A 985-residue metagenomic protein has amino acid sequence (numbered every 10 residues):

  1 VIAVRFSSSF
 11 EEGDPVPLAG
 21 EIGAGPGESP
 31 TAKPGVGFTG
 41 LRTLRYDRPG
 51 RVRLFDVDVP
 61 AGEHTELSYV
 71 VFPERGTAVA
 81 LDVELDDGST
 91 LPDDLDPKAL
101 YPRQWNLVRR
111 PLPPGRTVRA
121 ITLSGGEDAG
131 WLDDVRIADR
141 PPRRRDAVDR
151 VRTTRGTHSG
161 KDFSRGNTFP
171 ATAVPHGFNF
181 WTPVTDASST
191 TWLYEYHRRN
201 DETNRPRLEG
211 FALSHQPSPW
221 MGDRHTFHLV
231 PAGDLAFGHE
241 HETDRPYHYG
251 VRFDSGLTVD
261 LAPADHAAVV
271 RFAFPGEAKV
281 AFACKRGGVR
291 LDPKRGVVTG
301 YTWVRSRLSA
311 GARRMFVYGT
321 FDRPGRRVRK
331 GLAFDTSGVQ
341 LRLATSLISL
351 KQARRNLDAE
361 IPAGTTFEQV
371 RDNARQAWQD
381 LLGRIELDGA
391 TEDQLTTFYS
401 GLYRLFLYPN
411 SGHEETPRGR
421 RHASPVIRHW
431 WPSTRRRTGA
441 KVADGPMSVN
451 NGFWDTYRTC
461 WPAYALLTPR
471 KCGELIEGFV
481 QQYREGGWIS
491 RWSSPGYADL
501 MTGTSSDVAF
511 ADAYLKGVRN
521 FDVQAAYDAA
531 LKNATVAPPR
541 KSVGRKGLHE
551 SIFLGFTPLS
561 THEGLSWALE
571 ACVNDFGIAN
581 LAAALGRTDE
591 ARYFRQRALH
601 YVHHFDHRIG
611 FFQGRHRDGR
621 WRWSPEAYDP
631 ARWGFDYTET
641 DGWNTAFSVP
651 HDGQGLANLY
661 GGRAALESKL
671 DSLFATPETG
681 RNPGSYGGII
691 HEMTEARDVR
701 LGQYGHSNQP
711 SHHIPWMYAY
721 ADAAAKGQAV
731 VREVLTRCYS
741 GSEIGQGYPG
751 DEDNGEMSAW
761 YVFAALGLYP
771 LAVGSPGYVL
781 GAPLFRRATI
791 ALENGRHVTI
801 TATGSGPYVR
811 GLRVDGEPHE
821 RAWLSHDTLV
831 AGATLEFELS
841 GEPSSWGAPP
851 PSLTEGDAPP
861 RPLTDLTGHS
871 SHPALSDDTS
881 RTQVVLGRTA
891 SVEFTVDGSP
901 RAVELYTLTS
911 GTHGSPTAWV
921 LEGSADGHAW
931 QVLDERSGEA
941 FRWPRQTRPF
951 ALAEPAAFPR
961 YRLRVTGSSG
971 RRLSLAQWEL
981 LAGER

Functional and structural regions predicted by a protein language model:
V1-G27, P860-A874: Extracellular carbohydrate-recognition regions
I2-S8, S124-R155, L981-R985: Extracellular polysaccharide-targeting segments
E28-G50: Short carbohydrate-recognition loop motifs
D47-F72, G76-V79, A129-R140, S852 (+4 more regions): Aromatic, loop-rich ligand-recognition surfaces of beta-strand-rich domains
L54-V59, D94-L100, T258-L261, R329-A333 (+4 more regions): Beta-strand-rich interaction surfaces with strong enrichment in secreted/lumenal proteins
D86-R116, L933-L952: Extracellular carbohydrate recognition and processing domains and analogous Trp-centered ligand-binding platforms
I137-W461, A465-V508, Y514-L569, G577-H603 (+10 more regions): Accessory carbohydrate-recognition regions in carbohydrate-active enzymes
P783-F785, S805-Y808, H913-V920: Short coil-to-beta strand junction motifs in C2/discoidin
